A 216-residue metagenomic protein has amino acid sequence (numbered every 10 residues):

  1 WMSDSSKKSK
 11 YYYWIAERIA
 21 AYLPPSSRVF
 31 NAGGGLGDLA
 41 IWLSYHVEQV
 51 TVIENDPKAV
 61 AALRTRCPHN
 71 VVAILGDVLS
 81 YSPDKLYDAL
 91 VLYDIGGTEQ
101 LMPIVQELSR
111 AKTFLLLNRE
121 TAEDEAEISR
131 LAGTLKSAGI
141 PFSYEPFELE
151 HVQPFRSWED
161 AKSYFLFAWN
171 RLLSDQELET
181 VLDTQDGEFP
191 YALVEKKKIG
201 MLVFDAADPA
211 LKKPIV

Functional and structural regions predicted by a protein language model:
S9-S26: Conserved alpha-helix/loop element of class I SAM-dependent methyltransferases that forms part of the SAM/SAH-binding
S26-G35: Conserved class I S-adenosyl-L-methionine
L36-L79: Class I SAM-dependent methyltransferase SAM/SAH-binding core
S80-K85: Short conserved loop adjoining the S-adenosyl-L-methionine
D88-M102: A short SAM/SAH-binding and catalytic strip from SAM-dependent methyltransferases
A111-A122: Conserved beta-strand signature within the Rossmann-like core of class I S-adenosyl-L-methionine
E125-G139, L172: Short alpha-helix
P146-V216: Conserved Class I S-adenosyl-L-methionine
